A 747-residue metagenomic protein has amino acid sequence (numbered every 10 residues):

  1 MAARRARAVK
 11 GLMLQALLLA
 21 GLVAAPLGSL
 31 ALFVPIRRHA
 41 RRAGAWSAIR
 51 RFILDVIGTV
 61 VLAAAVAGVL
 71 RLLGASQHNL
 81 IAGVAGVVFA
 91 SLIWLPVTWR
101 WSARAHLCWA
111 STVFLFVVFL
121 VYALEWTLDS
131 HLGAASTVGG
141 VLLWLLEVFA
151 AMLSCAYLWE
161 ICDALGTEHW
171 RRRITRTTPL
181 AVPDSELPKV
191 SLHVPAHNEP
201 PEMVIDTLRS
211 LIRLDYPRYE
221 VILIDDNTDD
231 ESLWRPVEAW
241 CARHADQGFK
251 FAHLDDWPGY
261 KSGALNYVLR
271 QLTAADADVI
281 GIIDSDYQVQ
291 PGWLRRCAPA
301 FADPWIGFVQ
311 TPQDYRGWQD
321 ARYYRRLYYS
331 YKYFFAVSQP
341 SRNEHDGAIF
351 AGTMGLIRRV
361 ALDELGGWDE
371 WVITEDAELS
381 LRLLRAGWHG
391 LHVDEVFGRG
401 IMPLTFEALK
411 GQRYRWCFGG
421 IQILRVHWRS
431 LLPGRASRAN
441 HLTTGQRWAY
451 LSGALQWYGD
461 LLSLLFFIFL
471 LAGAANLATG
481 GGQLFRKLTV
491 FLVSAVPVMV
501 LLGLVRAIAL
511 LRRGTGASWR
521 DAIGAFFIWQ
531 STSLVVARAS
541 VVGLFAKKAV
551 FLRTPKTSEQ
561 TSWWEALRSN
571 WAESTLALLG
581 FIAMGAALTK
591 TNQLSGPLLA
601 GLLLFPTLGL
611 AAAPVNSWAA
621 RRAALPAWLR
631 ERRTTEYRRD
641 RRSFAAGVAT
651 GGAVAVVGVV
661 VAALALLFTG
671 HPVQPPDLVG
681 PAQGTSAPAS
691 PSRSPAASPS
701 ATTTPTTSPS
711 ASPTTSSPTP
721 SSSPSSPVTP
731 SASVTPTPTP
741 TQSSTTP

Functional and structural regions predicted by a protein language model:
P35-R38, R71, P96-W99, H106-L143 (+3 more regions): Membrane-embedded multi-pass helical conduit in multi-pass membrane proteins, especially envelope-biosynthetic
A103-D206: N-proximal low-complexity "stem/linker" segments adjacent to membrane-targeting elements
K189-S191, E220, E378: Cell-envelope/extracellular polymer assembly enzymes that use nucleotide-activated donors
L208-R218: Short, acidic, metal-binding catalytic loop of nucleotide-sugar glycosyltransferases
P217, D225-V237, D255-P258: A conserved acidic beta->alpha catalytic loop
C241-V279, P291-I373, E378, L384-R385 (+3 more regions): Long helical/loop segments within the catalytic core of UDP-sugar-dependent glycosyltransferases, especially the large
T685-T746: Extracellular mucin-like PTS domains
